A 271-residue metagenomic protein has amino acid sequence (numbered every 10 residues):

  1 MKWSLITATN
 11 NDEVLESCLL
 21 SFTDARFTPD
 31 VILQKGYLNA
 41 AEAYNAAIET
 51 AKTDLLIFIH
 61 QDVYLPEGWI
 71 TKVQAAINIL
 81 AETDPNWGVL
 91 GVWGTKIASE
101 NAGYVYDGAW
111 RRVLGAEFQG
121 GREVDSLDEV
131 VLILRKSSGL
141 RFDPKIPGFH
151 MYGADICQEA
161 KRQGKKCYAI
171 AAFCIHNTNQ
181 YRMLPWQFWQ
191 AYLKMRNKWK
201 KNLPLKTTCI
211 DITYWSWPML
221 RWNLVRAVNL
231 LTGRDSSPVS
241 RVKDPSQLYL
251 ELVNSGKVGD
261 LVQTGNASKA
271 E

Functional and structural regions predicted by a protein language model:
N11-R26: Short, well-formed alpha-helical segments that are part of the catalytic scaffolds of diverse glycosyltransferases
Y37-A51: Glycine-rich, basic loop-to-helix element that forms the pyrophosphate-binding segment of sugar-nucleotide handling
L56: Short aromatic/hydrophobic "clamp" motif used to bind/position activated sugar donors
H60-Y64: The conserved acidic donor/metal-binding loop of glycosyltransferases
G68-V105: Conserved donor NDP-sugar-binding/catalytic core segment of glycosyltransferases
Y104-E129, G139: Short, flexible, basic/aromatic active-site loop/helix in glycosyltransferases
S126-S138, I146-F173: A short, conserved alpha-helix in the catalytic core of glycosyltransferases
Y168-F188, K194-K198, I210-Y214: Active-site donor/metal-binding and catalytic loop motifs of nucleotide-sugar-dependent glycosylation enzymes
